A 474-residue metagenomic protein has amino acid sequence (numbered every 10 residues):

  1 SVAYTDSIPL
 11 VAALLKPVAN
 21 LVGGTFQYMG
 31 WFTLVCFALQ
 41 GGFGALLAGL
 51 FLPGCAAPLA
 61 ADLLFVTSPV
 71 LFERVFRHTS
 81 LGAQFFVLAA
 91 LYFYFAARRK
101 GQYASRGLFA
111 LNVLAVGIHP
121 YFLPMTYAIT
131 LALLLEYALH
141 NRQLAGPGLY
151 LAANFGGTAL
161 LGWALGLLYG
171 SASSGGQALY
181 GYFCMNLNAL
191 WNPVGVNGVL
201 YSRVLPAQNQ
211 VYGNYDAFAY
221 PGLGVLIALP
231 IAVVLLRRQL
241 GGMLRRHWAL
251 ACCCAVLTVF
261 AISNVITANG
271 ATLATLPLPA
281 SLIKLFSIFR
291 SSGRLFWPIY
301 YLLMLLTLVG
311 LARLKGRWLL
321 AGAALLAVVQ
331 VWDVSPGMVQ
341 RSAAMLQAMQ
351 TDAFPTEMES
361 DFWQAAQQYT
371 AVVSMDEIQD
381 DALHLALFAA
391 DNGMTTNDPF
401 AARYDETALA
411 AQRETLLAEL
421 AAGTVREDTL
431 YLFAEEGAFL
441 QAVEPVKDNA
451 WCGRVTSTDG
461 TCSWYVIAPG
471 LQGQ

Functional and structural regions predicted by a protein language model:
S1-Q40, S68-P69, H78, P193-N197: Membrane-interface coil-to-helix junctions
L34, A38-L50, A56-R98, A104-Y137 (+2 more regions): Membrane-embedded helix bundles of polyisoprenyl
L59-R77, L161-S171, A189-S202, A251-I288 (+1 more regions): Membrane-interface helix-loop junctions at the exits of transmembrane helices
P124-G156, A232-G242: Perimembrane helix-loop-helix junctions
R142-L167, Q177-Y182, N186, A249-V256: Hydrophobic alpha-helical membrane-interfacial segments at the cytosolic entry of transmembrane helices
A152-G156, C254-A255, L305, L311-V339: Signature aromatic-anchored transmembrane alpha helix within multi-pass, membrane-resident enzymes that catalyze glycan
L161-V234: Periplasmic/ER-lumenal interhelical loops and adjacent helix-loop junctions in multi-pass membrane proteins
V334-Q474: Extracytoplasmic
